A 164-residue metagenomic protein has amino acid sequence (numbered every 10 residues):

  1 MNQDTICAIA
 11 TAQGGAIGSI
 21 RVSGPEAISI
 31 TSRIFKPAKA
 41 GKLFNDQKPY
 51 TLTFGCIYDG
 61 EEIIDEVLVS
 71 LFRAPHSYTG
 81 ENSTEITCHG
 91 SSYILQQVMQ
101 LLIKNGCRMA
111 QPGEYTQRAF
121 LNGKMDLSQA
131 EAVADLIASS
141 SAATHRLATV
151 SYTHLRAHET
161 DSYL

Functional and structural regions predicted by a protein language model:
M1-R146, V150: A glycine-rich (often HGG/GG-containing) alpha/beta subdomain
T153-T160: Conserved small/polar residues in nucleotide/adenosyl-binding loops
